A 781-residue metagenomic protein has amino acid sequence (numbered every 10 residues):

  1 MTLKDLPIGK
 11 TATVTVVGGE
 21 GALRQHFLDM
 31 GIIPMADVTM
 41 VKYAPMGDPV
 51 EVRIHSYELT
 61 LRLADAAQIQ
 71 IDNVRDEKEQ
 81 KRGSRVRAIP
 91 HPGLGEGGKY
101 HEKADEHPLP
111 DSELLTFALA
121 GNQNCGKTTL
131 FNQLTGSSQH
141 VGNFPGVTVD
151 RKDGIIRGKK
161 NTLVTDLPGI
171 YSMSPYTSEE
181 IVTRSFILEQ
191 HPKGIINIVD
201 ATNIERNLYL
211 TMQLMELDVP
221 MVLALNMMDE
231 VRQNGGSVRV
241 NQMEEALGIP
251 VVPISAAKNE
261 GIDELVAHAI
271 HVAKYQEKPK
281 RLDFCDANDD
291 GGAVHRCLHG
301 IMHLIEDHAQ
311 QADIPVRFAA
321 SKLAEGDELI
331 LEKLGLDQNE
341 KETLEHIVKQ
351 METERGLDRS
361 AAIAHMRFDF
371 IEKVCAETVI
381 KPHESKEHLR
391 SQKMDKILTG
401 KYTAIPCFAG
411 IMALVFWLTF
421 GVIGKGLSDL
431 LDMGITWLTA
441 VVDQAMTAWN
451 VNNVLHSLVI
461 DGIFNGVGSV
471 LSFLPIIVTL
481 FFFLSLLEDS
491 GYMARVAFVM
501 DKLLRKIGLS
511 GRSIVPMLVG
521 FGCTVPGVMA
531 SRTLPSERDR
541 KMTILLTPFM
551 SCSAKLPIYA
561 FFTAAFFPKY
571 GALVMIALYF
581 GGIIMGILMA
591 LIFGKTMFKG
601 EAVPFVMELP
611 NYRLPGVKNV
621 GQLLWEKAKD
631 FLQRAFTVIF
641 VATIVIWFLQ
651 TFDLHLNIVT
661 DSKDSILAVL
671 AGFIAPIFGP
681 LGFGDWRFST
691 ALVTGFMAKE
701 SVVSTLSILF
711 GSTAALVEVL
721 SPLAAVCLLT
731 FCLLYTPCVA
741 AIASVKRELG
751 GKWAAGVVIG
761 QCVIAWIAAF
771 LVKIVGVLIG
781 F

Functional and structural regions predicted by a protein language model:
H91-S172: Conserved G1/Walker A P-loop phosphate-binding module
K159, V182-V251, I558: Conserved C-terminal guanine-recognition region of P-loop GTPase G domains, centered on the G4
V231-D286: Canonical P-loop GTPase G-domain recognition
G248, Y275, R281-W449, I658 (+1 more regions): Extended helical scaffolds that flank P-loop GTPase cores
E354, A361-H365, K381, V422-I463 (+4 more regions): Extended, low-charge hydrophobic alpha-helical regions
C407-L418, L480-S485, T563-A565, L578-I592 (+3 more regions): Hydrophobic core segments of alpha-helical transmembrane domains in multi-pass membrane transport and ion-translocation
M433, W437-V441, A494-T524, K599-L623 (+1 more regions): Juxtamembrane inter-helical linkers in multi-pass membrane proteins
S553-I576, A740-G750, L771-F781: Transmembrane helix-loop junctions at the membrane interface of multipass transporters and ion channels
